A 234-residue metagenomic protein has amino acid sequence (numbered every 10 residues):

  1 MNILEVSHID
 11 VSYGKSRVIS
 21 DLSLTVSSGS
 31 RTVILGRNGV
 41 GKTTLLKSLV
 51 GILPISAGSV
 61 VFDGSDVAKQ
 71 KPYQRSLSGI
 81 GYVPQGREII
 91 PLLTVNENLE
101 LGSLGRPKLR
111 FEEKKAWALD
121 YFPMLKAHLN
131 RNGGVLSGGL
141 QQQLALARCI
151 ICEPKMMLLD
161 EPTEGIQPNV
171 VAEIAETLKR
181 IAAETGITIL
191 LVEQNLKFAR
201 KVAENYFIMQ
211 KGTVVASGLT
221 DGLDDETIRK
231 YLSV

Functional and structural regions predicted by a protein language model:
G14, Q70, V95-E113, Y121-P123 (+1 more regions): ABC-type ATPase nucleotide-binding domains, specifically the catalytic core motifs of the NBD
L35-R37: The feature captures the beta-strand-to-loop junction immediately N-terminal to the Walker
V50: Helix-to-loop junction immediately C-terminal to a conserved catalytic motif
G58-D66, S78, F111-K115, R131 (+1 more regions): Conserved ABC transporter NBD signature motif
N132-L136: Conserved ABC ATPase signature
C149-I150: ABC ATPase C-loop
A172-T185: Helical segment within the ABC ATPase nucleotide-binding domain
